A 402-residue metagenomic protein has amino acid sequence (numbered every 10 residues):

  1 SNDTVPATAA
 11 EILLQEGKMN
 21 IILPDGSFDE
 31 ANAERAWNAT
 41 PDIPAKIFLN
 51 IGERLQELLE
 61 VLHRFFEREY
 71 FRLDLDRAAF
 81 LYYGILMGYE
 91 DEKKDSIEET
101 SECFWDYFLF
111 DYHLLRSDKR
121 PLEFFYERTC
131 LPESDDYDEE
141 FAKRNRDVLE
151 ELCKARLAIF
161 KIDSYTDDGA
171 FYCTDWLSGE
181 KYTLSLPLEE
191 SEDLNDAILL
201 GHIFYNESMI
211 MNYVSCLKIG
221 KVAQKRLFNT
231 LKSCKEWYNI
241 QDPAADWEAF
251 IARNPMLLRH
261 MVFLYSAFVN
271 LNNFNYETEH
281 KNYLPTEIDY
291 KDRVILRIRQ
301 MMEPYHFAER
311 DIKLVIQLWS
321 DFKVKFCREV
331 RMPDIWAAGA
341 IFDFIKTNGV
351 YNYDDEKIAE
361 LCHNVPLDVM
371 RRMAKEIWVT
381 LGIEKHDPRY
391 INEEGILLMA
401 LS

Functional and structural regions predicted by a protein language model:
S1-G17: Alpha-helical protein-protein interaction scaffolds
A9, I21-L23, F28-T129, S134-K143 (+5 more regions): Non-catalytic, interaction-prone regions of core transcription and DNA-replication machinery
A142-E150: Short, charged beta-strand/loop "edge" motif centered at a coil->beta-strand transition that forms conserved
E150-T166: Structural detector for short beta-strands of small beta-barrel domains
D167-D168, S178: Short strand-connecting beta-turns/loops that link adjacent beta-strands
G169-C173: Short aromatic-glycine-enriched beta-strand elements
E180-S185: A short macromolecule-binding patch
L186-H202: Short nucleic-acid-contacting surface segments enriched for D/E, G, S/T with interspersed K/R
